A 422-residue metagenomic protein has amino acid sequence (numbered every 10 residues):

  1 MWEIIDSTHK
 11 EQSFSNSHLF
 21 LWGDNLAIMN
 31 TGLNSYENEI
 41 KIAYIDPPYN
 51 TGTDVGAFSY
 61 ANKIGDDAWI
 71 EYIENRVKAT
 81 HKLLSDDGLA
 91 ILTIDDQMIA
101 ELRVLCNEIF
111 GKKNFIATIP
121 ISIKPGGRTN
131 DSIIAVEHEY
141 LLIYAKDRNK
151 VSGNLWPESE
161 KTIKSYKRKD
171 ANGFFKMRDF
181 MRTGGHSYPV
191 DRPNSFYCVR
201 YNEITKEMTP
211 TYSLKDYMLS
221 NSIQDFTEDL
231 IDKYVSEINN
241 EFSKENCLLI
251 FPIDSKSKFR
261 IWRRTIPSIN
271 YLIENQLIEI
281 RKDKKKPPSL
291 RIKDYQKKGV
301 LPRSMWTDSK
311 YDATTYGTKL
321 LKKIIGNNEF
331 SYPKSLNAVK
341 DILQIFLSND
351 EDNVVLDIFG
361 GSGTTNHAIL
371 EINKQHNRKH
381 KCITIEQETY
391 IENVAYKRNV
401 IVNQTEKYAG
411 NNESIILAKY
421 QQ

Functional and structural regions predicted by a protein language model:
M1-V354: Class I S-adenosyl-L-methionine
T8, F14-I28, N399-Q422: SAM-dependent methyltransferase catalytic region
L21, I119, L356, I383-I385 (+1 more regions): Hydrophobic/aromatic beta-strand patches that form the interior of the parallel beta-sheet core in alpha/beta enzyme
D66-I70, I99, S335-E406: Conserved S-adenosyl-L-methionine
L89, K379-K381, N411: Residues at the starts of beta-strands that form the adenosine-phosphate
D96-M98, G363, A418-Q421: Short, internal active-site loops enriched in acidic
I123-T129, T389, K419-Q421: Short, conserved secondary-structure transition motifs
